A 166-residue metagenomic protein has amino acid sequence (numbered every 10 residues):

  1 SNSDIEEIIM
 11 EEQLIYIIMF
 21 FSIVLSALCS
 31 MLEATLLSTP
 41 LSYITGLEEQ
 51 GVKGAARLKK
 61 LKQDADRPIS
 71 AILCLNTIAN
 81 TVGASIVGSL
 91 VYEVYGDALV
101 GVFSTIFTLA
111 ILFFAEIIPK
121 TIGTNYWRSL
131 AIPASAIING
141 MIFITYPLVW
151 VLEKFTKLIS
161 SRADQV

Functional and structural regions predicted by a protein language model:
N2-V166: Membrane-embedded alpha-helical segments of inner-membrane proteins
